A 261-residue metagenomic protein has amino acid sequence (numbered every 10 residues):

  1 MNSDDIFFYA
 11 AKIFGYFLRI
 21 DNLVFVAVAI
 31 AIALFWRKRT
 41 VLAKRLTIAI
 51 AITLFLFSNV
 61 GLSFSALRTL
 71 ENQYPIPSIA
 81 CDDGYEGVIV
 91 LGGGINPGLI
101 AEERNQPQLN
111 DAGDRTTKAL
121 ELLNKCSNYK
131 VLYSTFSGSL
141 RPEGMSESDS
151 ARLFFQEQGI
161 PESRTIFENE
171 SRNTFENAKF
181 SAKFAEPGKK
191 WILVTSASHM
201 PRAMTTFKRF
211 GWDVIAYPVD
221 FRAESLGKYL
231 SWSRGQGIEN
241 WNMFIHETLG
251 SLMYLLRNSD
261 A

Functional and structural regions predicted by a protein language model:
M1-W36: Membrane-embedded alpha-helical segments of integral membrane proteins
I6-F14, L62, A66-L70, I245-L252: Hydrophobic alpha-helical segments of integral membrane proteins, encompassing both true transmembrane helices
I32-F35, S58, Y254: Structural signal for membrane-spanning alpha-helices in multi-pass inner-membrane proteins, emphasizing helix cores
F35-K44: Membrane-interface helix-boundary motifs at transmembrane edges
T40, N72-I76, N258-S259: Transmembrane helix-loop junctions in multipass membrane proteins, especially transporters and channels
R45-V60: Hydrophobic membrane-insertion alpha-helices, especially the h-region of bacterial N-terminal signal peptides
L56-G237: A structural signal for short, hydrophobic/glycine-enriched beta-strand patches
D220, L226-W232, W241-A261: Extracytoplasmic/luminal low-complexity segments enriched in Pro/Gly and acidic/polar residues that act as flexible
